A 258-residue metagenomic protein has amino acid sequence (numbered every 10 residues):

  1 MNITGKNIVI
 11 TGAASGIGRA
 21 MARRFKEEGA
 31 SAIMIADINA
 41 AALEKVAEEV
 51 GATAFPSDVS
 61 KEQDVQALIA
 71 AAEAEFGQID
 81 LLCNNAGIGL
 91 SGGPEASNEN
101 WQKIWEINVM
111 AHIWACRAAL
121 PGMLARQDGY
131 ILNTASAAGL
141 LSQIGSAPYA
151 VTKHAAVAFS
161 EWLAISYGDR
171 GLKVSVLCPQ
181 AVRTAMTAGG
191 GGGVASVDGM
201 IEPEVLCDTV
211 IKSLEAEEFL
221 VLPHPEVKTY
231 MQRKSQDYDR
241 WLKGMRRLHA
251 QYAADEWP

Functional and structural regions predicted by a protein language model:
N2-I33: Canonical Rossmann dinucleotide-binding motif of NAD(H)/NADP(H)-dependent dehydrogenases/reductases, specifically
E28-K45: Conserved glycine-rich Rossmann-like NAD(P)H-binding loop of the short-chain dehydrogenase/reductase
A40-A41, S57-A67, N98: The beta1-alpha1 cofactor-binding region of Rossmann-like NAD(H)/NADP(H)-dependent oxidoreductases
I88-Q102, G145-P148: Conserved mid-core segment of classical short-chain dehydrogenase/reductases
C116, T152: Active-site helix of classical SDR
S136: Residue(s) in the substrate-gating loop at a strand-loop-helix junction that position the organic substrate next
V197-P258: C-terminal tail/cap regions
